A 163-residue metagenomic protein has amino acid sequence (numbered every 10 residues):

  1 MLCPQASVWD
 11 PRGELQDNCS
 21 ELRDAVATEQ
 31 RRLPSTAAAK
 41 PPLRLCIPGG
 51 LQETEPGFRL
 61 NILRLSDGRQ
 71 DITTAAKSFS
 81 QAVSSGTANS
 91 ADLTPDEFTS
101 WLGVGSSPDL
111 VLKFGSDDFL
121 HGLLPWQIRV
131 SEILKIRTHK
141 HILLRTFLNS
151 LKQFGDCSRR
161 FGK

Functional and structural regions predicted by a protein language model:
M1-K163: Flexible, compositionally biased loop and terminal segments
